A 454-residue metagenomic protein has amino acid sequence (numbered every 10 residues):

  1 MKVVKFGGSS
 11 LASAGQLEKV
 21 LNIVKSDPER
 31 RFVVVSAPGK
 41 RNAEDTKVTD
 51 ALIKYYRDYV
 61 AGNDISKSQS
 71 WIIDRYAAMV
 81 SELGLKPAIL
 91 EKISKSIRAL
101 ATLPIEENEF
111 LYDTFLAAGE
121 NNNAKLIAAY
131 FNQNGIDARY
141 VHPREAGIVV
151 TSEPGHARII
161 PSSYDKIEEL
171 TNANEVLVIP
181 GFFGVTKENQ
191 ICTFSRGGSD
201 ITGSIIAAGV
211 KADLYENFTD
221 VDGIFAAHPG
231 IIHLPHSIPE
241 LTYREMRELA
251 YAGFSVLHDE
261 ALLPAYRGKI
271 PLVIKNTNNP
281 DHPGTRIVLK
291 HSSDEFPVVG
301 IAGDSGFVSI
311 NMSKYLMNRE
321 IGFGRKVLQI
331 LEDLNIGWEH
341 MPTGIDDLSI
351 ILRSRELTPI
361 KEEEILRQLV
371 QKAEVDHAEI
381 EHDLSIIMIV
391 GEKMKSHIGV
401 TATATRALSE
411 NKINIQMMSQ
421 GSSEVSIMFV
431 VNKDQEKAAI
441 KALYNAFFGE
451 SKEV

Functional and structural regions predicted by a protein language model:
M1-H258, L262, V430-N432, S451: Nucleotide/pyrophosphate-binding catalytic subdomain
M1-K2, R30-V33, D137-R139, E175-V178 (+14 more regions): Structural motif
P38-G39, V221-G223, L272, N276-D281 (+3 more regions): Glycine-rich beta-alpha junction loops
A146-G147, D222-G223, P280, D346 (+1 more regions): Positions that flank functional sites
L257-D259, G268, N278-T285, P359-E362: Surface-exposed amphipathic alpha-helical tracts and adjacent flexible/coil segments at the periphery of soluble enzymes
P283-V454: A conserved regulatory-domain signal marking ACT and ACT-like small-molecule sensing domains and adjacent regulatory
